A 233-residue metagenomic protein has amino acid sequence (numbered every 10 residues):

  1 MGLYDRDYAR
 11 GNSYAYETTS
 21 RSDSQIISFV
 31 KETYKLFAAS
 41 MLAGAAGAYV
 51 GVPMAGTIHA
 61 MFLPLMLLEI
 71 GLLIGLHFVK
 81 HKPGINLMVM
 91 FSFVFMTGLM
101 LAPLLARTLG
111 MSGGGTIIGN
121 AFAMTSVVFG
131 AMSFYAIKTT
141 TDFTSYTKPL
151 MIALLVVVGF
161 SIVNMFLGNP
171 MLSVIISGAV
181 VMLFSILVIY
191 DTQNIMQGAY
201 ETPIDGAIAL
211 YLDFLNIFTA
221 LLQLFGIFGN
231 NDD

Functional and structural regions predicted by a protein language model:
M1-D233: A hydrophobic alpha-helical transmembrane-helix feature that marks the membrane cores and membrane-interface segments
